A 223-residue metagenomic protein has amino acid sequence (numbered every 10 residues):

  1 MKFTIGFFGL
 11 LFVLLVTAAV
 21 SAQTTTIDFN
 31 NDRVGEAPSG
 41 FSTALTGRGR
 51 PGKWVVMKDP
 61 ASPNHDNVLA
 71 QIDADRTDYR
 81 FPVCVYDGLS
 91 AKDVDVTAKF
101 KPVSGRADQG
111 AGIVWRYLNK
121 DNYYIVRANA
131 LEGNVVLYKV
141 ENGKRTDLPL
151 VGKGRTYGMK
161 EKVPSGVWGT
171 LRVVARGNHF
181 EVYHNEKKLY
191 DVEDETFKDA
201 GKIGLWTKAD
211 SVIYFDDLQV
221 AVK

Functional and structural regions predicted by a protein language model:
F7-A18: Bacterial N-terminal signal peptides
A18-T24: Boundary at the C-terminal end of the N-terminal hydrophobic targeting segment
T24-D28, F197-K223: Ligand-recognition surfaces built from glycine- and aromatic
V34, Q71-R145: Secretory/extracellular carbohydrate-interaction modules and structurally similar beta-sandwich "look-alikes"
E36-A70, T77-Y79: Extracellular glycan-recognition surfaces and repeat-rich motifs
K144-T170: Short, aromatic/His-centered strand-loop micro-motif at the edge of beta-sheets
V167-E181: Localized edge beta-strand/strand-to-loop motifs within extracellular or lumenal beta-rich domains
N178, Y183-K202: Short, solvent-exposed beta-strand-to-loop segments that form ligand-recognition rims of beta-rich domains
